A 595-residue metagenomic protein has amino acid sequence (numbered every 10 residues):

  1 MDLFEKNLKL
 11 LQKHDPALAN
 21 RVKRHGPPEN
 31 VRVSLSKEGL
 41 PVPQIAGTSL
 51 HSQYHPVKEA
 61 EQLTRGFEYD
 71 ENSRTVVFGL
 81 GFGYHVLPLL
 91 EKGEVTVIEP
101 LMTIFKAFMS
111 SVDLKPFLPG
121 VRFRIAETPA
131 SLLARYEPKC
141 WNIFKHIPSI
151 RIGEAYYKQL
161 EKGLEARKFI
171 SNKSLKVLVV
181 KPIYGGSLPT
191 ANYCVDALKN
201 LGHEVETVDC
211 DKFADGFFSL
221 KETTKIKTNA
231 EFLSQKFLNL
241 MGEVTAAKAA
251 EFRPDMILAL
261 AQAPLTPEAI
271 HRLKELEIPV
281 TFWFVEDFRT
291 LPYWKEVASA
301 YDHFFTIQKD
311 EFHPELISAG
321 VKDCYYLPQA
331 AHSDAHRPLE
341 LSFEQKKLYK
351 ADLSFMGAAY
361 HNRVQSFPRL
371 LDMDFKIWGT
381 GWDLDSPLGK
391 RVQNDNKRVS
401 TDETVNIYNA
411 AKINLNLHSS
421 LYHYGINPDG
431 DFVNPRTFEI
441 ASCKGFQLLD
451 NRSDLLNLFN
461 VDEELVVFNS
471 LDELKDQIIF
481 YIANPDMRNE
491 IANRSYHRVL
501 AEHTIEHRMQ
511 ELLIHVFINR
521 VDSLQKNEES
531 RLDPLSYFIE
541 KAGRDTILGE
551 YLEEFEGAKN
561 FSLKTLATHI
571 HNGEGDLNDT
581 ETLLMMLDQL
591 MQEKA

Functional and structural regions predicted by a protein language model:
M1-T75, L80-V179, I183-L201, F217-T224: N-terminal donor/sugar-recognition subdomains of glycan-related enzymes, prototypically the membrane-proximal stem
A155-N229, L238, A261, H303-F446 (+3 more regions): Nucleotide-sugar donor-binding catalytic core of glycosyltransferases
A246-L258: Proline-aspartate-enriched helix->loop->beta-strand connector
L273-D287: Active-site proximal beta-strand in glycosyltransferases
Y293-I307: A conserved, positively charged/aromatic
L458-L465, Q477: Acidic, glycine-centered active-site loop in nucleotide-sugar glycosyltransferases
L465-L471, Y481-I482: Conserved acidic donor-binding segment of nucleotide-sugar-dependent glycosyltransferases
D486-A595: C-terminal amphipathic helix plus adjacent low-complexity, charged tail appended to glycosyltransferase catalytic
